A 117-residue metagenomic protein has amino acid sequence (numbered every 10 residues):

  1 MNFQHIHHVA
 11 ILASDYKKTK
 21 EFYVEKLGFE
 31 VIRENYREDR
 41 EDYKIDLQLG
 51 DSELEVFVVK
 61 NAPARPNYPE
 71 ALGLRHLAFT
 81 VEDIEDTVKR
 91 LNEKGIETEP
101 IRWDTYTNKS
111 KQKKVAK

Functional and structural regions predicted by a protein language model:
M1-K17, L74-F79: N-terminal beta-strand motif that seeds the catalytic metal site of vicinal oxygen chelate
M1-N2, V88-K117: Vicinal oxygen chelate
H7, Y43, R75, K114-A116: Residue-level marker for the onset of beta-strands and adjacent loop->beta junctions in well-ordered domains
I11-L54, E93: Core segments of cupin and vicinal oxygen chelate
K18, I84-V88: Short, conserved charged micro-motifs
I32-E34, D42, V56, N61-N67 (+1 more regions): A short, acidic/glycine-rich surface segment
G50-L54, N61-A62, I84: Short, charged/polar surface micro-motifs in flexible loops or helix N-caps
V56-F57, R65-V81: Helix-adjacent hinge/juxtasegments
